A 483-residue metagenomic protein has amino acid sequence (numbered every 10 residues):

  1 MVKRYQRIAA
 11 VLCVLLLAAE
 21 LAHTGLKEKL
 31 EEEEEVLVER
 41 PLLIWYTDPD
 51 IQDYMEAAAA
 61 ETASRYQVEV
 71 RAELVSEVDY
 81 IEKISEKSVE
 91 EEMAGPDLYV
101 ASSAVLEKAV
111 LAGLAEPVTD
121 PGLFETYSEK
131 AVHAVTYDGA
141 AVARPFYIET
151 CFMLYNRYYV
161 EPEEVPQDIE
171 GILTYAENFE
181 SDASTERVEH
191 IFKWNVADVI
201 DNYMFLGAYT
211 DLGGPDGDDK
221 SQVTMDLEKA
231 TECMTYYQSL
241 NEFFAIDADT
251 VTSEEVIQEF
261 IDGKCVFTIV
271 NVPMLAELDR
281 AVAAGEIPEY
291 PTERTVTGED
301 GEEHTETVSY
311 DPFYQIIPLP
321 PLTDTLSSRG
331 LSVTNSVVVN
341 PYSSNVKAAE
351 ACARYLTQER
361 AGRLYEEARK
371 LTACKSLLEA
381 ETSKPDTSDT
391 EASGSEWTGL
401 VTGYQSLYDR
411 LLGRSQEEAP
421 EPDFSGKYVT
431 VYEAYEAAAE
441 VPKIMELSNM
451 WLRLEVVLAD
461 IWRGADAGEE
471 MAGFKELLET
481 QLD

Functional and structural regions predicted by a protein language model:
M1-V105, L452, V456, A465-D483: Conserved N-terminal structural module of periplasmic/extracytoplasmic solute-binding proteins
V78-A115, Y127-V142, L154, L173-R187 (+2 more regions): Pocket-flanking alpha-helical
D97-V100, V266-N271, P288: Paired acidic/hydrophobic, glycine-rich loop segments that form the ligand-binding mouth/hinge of periplasmic-binding
A101-F152, E164, E170-L173, T297-P320: Hinge/lid segment of periplasmic solute-binding proteins
V142-F146, C151, L173-V223, K229-E232 (+2 more regions): Extracytoplasmic/periplasmic solute-binding protein
A176, D219-T250, R294-L319: Glycine-centered hinge/linker elements that transmit conformational signals in sensory and ligand-binding systems
A283-D389: Extracytoplasmic/periplasmic substrate-recognition and gating elements
A392-D483: Conserved C-terminal helix/tail region of periplasmic/extracytoplasmic solute-binding proteins
